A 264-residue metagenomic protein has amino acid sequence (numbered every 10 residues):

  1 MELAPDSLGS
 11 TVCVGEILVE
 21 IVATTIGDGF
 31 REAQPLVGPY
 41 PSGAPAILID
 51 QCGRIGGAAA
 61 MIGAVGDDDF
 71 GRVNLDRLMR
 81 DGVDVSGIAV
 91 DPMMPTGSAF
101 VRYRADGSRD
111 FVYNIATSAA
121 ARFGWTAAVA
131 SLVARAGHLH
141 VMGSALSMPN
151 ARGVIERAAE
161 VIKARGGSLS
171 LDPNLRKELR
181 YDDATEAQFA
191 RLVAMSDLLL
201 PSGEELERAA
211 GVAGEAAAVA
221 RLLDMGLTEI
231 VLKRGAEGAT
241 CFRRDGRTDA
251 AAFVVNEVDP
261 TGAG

Functional and structural regions predicted by a protein language model:
M1-D84, E257-V258: Glycine-rich phosphate/adenosyl-contacting loop at the front of the ribokinase-like
M1-V12, E160-A164, E215-G264: Conserved phosphate-binding/catalytic region of the ribokinase-like
S10-V12, V19, G137-H138, L198 (+1 more regions): Structural motif
C52, S202, G264: Short, conserved phosphate/pyrophosphate- and ester-handling motifs at nucleotide-, phospho-/glycolipid
A58, S168, L198, T228-E229: Proline-centered loop/turn at the N-terminus of a beta-strand
A58-V141, G167: Conserved N-terminal subdomain of the carbohydrate kinase-like
H138, S144-R221, E237-A239: Conserved beta-alpha-beta core of the PfkB/ribokinase-like small-molecule kinase fold
